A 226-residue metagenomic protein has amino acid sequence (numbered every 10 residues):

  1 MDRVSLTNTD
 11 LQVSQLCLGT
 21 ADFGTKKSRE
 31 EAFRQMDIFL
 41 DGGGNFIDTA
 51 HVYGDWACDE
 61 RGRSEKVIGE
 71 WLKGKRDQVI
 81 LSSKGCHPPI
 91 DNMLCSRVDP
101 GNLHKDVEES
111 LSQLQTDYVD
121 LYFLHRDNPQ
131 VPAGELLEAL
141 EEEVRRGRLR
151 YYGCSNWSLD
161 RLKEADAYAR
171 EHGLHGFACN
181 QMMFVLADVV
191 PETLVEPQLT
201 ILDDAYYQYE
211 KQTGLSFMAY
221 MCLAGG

Functional and structural regions predicted by a protein language model:
M1-V79, D117, R145: N-terminal binding-site loop/beta-alpha segment at the start of enzyme catalytic domains that lines or forms
V13-C17, N45-F46, Q78-S82, Y118-L121 (+3 more regions): Structural preference for beta-strand elements that scaffold enzyme active sites
G19-E30, P89-H104, P129-Q130: Active-site mouth loops of central-metabolism enzymes
K27-F39, V98-L114, K163-A167: Short, acidic/polar
M36-D37, E65-G69, V107-L111, L137-E141 (+3 more regions): Generic structural signal for well-ordered alpha-helices, preferentially at hydrophobic/aromatic core positions
Y53-A57, P88-L94, D188-T193: A short acidic, helix-capping loop that chelates divalent metal ions and anchors anionic groups
L111-P132: Active-site groove signature of glycoside hydrolases
D127, V131-G226: Beta/alpha (TIM)-barrel catalytic core signal, keyed to glycine-rich beta->alpha loops juxtaposed to Asp/Glu that bind
